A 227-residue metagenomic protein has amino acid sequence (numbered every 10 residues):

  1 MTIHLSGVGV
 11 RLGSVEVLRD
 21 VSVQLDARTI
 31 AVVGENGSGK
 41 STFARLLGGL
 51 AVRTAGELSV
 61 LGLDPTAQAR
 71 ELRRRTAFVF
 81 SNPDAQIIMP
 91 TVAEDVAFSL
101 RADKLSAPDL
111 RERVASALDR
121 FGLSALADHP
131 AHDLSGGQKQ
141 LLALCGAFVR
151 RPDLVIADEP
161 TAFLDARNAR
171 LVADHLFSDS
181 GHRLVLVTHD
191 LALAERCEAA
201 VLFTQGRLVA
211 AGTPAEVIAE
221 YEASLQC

Functional and structural regions predicted by a protein language model:
V33-E35: The feature captures the beta-strand-to-loop junction immediately N-terminal to the Walker
G48: Helix-to-loop junction immediately C-terminal to a conserved catalytic motif
V52, G56-D64, L72: Conserved ABC transporter NBD signature motif
P108-L126: Conserved ABC ATPase "signature" region
P130-L134, Q138: Conserved ABC ATPase signature
A147-F148: ABC ATPase C-loop
V155-E159: Catalytic Walker B motif of ABC-type/P-loop ATPase nucleotide-binding domains
R207-C227: Conserved beta-strand-loop-alpha-helix hinge in the C-terminal portion of ABC ATPase nucleotide-binding domains
